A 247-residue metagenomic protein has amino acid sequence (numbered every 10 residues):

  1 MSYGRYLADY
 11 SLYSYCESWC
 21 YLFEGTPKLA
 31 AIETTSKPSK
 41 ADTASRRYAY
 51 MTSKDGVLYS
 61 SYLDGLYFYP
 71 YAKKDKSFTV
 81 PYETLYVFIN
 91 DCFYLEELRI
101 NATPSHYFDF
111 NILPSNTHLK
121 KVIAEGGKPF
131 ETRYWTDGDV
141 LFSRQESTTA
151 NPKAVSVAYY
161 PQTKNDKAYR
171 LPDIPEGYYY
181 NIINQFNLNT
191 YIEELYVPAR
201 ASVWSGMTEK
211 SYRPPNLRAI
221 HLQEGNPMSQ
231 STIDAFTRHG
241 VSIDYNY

Functional and structural regions predicted by a protein language model:
M1-Y247: Solvent-exposed loop and capping/linker segments of extracellular ligand-binding repeat ectodomains
